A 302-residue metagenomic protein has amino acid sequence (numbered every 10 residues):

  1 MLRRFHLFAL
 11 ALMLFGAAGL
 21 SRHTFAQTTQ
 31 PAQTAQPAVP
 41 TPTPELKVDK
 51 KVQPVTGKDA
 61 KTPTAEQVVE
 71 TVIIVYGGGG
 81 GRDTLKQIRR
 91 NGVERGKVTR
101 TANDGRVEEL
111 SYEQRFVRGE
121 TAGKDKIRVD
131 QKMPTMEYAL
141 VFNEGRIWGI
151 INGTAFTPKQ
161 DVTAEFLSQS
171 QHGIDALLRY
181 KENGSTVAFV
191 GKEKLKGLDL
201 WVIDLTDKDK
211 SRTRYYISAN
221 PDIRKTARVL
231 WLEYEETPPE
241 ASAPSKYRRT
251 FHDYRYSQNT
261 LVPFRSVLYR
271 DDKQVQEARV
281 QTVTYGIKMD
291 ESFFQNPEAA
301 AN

Functional and structural regions predicted by a protein language model:
M1-L10, S21: Bacterial N-terminal signal peptides that target proteins for export
F15-F25: C-terminal segment of classical bacterial N-terminal signal peptides
Q27-V48: N-terminal propeptides/low-complexity segments immediately following signal peptides in secreted or periplasmic proteins
T41-T43, P54-T56, A60-V68, I73-G77 (+4 more regions): Flexible, processing/modification-adjacent segments and terminal tails in exported/periplasmic/extracellular proteins
V48-A155, G184-K194: N-terminal mature ectodomain segment of secretory-pathway/periplasmic proteins
A102-E108, T135-L140, A155-P158, K210-R214 (+2 more regions): Short, surface-exposed beta-strand/loop "edge" segments at domain boundaries and coil↔beta transitions
E109-E113, L140-E144, F156-A164, Y216-I217 (+2 more regions): Short amphipathic beta-strand/extended segments with alternating polar/hydrophobic composition
K196-E298: Gly/Pro-enriched, hydrophobic low-complexity segments that function as extracytoplasmic propeptides/linkers
